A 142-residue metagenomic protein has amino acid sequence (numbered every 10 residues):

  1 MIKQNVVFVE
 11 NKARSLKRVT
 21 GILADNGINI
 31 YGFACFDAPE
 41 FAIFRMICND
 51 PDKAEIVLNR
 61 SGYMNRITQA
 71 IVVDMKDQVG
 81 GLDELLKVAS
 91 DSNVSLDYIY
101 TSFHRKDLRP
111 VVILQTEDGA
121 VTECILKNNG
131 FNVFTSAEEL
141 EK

Functional and structural regions predicted by a protein language model:
M1-K142: A conserved regulatory-domain signal marking ACT and ACT-like small-molecule sensing domains and adjacent regulatory
